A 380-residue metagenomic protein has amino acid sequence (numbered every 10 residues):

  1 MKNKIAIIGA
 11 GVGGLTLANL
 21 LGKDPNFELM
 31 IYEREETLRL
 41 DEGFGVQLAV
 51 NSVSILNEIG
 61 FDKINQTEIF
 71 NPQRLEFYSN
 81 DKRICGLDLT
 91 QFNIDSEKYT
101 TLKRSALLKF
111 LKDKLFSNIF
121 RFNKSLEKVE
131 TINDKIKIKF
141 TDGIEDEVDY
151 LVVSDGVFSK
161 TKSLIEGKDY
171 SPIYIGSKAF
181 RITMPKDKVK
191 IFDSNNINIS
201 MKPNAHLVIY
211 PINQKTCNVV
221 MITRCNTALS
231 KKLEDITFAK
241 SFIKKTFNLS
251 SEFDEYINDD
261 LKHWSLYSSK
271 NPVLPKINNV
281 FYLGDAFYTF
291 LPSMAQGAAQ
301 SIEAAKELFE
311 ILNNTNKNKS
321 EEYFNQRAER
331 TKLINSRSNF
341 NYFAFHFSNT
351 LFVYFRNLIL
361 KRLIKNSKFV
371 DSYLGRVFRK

Functional and structural regions predicted by a protein language model:
I5, G22, A49-I165, Y170-T183 (+2 more regions): Conserved N-terminal helical subregion
A6-D24, V152-V153, F180, I236-F238 (+1 more regions): Conserved mid-domain beta->alpha element of the FAD-binding
G13, T37, F158: Conserved Rossmann-like nucleotide-cofactor binding loop
G22-E42: Glycine-rich FAD pyrophosphate-binding loop
T37-I55: Conserved N-terminal glycine-rich FAD pyrophosphate-binding loop of Rossmann-like flavoproteins
T67-E68, I119, K244-D260, N316-E322: Acidic/histidine metal-binding catalytic segments
C85-Y99, K103-K109, D187-K262: Conserved FAD/dinucleotide-binding core of flavoprotein oxidoreductases
L358-K380: C-terminal auxiliary extensions adjacent to catalytic cores
